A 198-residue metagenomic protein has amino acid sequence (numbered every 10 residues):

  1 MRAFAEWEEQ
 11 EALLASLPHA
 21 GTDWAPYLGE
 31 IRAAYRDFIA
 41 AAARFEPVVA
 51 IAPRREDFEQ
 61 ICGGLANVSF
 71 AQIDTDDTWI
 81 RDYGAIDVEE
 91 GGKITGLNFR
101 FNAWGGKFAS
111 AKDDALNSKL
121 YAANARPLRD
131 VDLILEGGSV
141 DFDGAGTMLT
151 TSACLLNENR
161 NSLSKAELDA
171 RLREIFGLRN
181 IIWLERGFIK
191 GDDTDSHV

Functional and structural regions predicted by a protein language model:
M1-V198: The feature marks the mature, well-folded catalytic cores of soluble enzymes
